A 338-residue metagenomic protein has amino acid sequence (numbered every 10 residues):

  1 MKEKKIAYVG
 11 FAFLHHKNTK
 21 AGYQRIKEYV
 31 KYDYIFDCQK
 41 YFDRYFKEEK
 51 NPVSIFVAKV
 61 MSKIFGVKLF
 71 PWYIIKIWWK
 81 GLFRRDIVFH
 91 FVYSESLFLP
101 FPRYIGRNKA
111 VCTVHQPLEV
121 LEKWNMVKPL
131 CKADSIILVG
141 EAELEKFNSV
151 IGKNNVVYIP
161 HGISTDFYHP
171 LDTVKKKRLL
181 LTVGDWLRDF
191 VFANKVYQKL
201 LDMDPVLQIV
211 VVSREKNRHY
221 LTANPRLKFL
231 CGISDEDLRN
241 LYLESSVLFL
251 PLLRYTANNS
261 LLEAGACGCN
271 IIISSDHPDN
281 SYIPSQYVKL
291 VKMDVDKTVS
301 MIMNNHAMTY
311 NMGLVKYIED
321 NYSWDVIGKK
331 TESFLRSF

Functional and structural regions predicted by a protein language model:
F91-L97: Short His-centered aromatic/hydrophobic patch
A133-N155, R218, T331: A short, active-site helix/loop in glycosyltransferases that binds the activated sugar's phosphate group
E145, V157-K177, F338: Acidic anion/phosphate-binding donor-loop and adjacent secondary structure in glycosyltransferase catalytic cores
D172-Q198: Conserved donor-binding/catalytic core segment of Leloir-type glycosyltransferases
E215-R239: Nucleotide-activated donor-binding/catalytic signature segment of Leloir-type glycosyltransferases, i.e., the conserved
L243-T256, C269-N270: Acidic donor-binding loop of glycosyltransferase active sites
S285-D296, M301-A307: Conserved acidic donor-binding segment of nucleotide-sugar-dependent glycosyltransferases
M293, H306-S337: A charged, aromatic-enriched C-terminal amphipathic alpha-helix characteristic of glycosyltransferases across folds
